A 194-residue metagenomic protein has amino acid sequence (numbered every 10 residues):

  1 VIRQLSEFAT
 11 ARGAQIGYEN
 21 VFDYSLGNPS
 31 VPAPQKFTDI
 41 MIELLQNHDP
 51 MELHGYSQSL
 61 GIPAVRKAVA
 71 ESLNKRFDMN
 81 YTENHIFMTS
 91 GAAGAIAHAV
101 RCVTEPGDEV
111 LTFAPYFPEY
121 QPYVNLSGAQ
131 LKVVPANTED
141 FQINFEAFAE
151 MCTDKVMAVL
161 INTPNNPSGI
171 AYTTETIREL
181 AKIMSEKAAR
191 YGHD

Functional and structural regions predicted by a protein language model:
V1-G91, H98: N-terminal small-domain helix-loop-helix segment of the aminotransferase-like
Y81-I86, P106-E109, K155, H193-D194: Short acidic capping loops at alpha-helix termini that bridge into adjacent secondary structure
A92-A97, Y116-Y120: Conserved coil-to-alpha-helix start sites within the AMP-binding
C102-Y123: Conserved PLP-anchoring active-site segment centered on the Schiff-base-forming lysine
A114, V133-T138: Short beta->alpha connector loops at strand-helix junctions that form conserved, small/polar/Pro-enriched
N125-K132: A short helix-loop-beta submotif of the ANL/AMP-binding
T138-D194: Active-site phosphate-binding strand-loop segment of PLP-dependent enzymes
